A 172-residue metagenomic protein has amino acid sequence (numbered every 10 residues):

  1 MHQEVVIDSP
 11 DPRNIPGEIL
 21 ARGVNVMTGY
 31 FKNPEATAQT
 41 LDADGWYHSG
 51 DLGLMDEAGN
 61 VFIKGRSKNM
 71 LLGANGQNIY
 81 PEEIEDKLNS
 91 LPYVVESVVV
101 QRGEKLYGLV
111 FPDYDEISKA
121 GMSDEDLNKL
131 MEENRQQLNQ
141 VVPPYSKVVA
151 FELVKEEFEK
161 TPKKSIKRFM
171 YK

Functional and structural regions predicted by a protein language model:
M1-I15, V24, G103-K105, E116-D124: Conserved adenylate-forming
V5, S97, V148-E152: Generic structural signal for residues in well-ordered beta-strands
D8, L52, L91-Y114, N139: C-terminal boundary motif of the adenylate-forming
D11-N14, E18-G73: Conserved ATP-binding/catalytic segment of the ANL
V26, N60-N89, E116-D126, P143-V148 (+1 more regions): Adenylate-forming
G53-D56, I79, L88, V98: Long hydrophobic segments that form regular secondary structure
N69-L71, G108-E116, V154-F158: Short, hydrophobic beta-strand segments
E104, Q136-K172: Conserved C-terminal "lid"/linker of ANL adenylate-forming enzymes
